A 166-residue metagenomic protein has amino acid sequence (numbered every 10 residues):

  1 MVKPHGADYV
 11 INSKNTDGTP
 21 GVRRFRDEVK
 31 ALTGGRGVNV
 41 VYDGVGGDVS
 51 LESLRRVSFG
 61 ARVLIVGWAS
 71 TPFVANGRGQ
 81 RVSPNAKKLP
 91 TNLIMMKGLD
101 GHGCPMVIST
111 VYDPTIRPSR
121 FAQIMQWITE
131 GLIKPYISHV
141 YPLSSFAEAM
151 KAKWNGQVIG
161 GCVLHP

Functional and structural regions predicted by a protein language model:
M1-V49: Adenosine-nucleotide cofactor-binding segment
I11, H102, Y136: General small-molecule cofactor/ligand-binding pocket signal
T16-P20, S109-Y112, P142-L143: A short acidic, often aromatic-flanked loop/helix-cap motif at beta-alpha or helix-coil junctions that lines enzyme
R24, E28, V40, E52 (+3 more regions): Alpha-helical elements of Rossmann-like donor-binding domains used by nucleotide-donor carbohydrate transfer enzymes
G35, A61-L64, M125-V140, A147-P166: C-terminal capping/lid region of NAD(P)-dependent oxidoreductase domains
G46, P142-S145: Short loop/turn segments at beta->alpha junctions
D48-I133, H165-P166: Glycine-rich phosphate-binding loop and adjacent beta-alpha segment of Rossmann(oid) nucleotide-cofactor-binding
K87, H139-P142: A structural signal for short, well-ordered beta-strand elements
